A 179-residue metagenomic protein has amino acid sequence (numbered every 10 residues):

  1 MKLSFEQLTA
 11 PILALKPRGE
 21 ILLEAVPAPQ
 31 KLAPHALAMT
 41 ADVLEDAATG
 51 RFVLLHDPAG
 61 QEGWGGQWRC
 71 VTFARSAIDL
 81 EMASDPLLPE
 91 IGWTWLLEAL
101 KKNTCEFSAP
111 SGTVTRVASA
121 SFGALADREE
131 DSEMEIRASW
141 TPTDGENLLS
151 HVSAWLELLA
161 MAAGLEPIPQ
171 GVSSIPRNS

Functional and structural regions predicted by a protein language model:
M1-P29: Short, extreme N-terminal leader segments that mark the start of a protein/domain
E24-P29, D57-E62, S119-R128: Catalytic micro-motifs at enzyme active sites that drive phosphoryl/nucleotidyl and oxygen chemistry
A38-R75: A glycine-rich, hydrophobic loop/mini-helix early in the fold
A47-A48, E81-D85, D144-S153: Short, conserved charged micro-motifs
G65-L80, E130-W140: Glycine-rich, often proline-containing surface loops adjacent to acidic residues and nearby aromatics that form
P86-A124: Short, internal acidic amphipathic alpha-helical interface segments that mediate docking to partner proteins
S111-T143: Amphipathic protein-protein interaction modules
R137-S179: Mixed-charge, glycine-accented linear interaction segment located at domain edges/termini
